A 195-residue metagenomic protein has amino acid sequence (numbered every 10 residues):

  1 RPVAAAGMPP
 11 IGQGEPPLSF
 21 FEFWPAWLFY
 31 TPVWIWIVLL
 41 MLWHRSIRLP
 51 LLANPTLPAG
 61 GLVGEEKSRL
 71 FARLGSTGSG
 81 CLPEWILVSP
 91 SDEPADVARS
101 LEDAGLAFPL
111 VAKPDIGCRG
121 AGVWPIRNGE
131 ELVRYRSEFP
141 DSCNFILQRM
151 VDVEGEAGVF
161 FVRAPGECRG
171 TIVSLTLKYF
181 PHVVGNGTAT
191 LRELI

Functional and structural regions predicted by a protein language model:
R1-G80, L87-D96: ATP-binding N-terminal substructure of ATP-dependent carboxylate-amine bond-forming enzymes
P55-T56, E66-I195: Active-site nucleotide/adenylate-binding loops and adjacent lid/helix of ATP-dependent enzymes
